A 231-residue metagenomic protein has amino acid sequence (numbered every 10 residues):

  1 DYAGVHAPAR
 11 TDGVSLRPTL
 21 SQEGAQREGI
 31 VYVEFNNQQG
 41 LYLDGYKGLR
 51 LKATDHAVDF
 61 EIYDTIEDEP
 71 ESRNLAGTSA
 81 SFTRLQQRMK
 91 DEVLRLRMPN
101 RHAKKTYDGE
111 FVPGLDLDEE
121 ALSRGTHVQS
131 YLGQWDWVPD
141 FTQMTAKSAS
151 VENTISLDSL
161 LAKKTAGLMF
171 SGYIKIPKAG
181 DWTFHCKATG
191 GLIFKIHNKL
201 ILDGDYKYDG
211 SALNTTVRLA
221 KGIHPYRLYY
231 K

Functional and structural regions predicted by a protein language model:
Y2-E67, P99, A103: C-terminal cap/loop subdomain of S1 sulfatases and analogous C-terminal strand-loop tails that border
R73-S81: Active-site-proximal N-terminal segment of extracellular/periplasmic enzymes that hydrolyze or transfer
A80-M89: C-terminal structured subdomain/cap of oxidoreductase catalytic cores
H102-T183, K187-K231: Extracellular/secretory pathway-exposed regions associated with glycan biology
